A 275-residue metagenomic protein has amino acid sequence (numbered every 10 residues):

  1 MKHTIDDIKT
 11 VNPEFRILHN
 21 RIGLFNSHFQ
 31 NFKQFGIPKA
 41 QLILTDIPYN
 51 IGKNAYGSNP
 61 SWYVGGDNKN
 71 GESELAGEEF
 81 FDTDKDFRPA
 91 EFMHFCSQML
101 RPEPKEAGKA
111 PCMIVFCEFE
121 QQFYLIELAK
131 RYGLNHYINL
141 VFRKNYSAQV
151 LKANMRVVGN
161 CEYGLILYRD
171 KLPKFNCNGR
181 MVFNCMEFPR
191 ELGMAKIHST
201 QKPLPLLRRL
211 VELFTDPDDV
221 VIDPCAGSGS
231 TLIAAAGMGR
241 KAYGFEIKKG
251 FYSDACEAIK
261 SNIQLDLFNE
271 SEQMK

Functional and structural regions predicted by a protein language model:
M1-G244, K248-Y252: Core catalytic lobe of class I
E120, K260-K275: Class I S-adenosyl-L-methionine-dependent methyltransferase module
A255-C256: Conserved SAM-binding loop
